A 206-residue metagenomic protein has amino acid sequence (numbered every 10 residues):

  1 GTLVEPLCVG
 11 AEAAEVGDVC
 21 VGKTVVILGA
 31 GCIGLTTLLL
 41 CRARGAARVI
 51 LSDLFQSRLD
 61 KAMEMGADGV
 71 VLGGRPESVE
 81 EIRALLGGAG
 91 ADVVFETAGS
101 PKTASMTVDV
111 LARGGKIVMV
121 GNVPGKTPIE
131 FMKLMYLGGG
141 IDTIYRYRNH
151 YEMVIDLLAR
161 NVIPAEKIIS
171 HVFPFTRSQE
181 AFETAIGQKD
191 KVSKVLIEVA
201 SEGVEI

Functional and structural regions predicted by a protein language model:
G1-R75: Mid-domain Rossmann-like dinucleotide-binding core that forms the NAD(H)/NADP(H) cofactor-binding site
T24, G115-K116, G140: Short glycine-centered segments of the SAM/dcSAM-binding site in methyltransferase folds
D53, G121, Y145: Conserved acidic E/D residue at the C-terminus of a beta-strand in Rossmann-like folds
E77-G87: Short amphipathic alpha-helix with an adjacent loop that forms part of the alpha/beta core around
G88, V118, V123-G125, P164-I169 (+1 more regions): C-terminal capping/lid region of NAD(P)-dependent oxidoreductase domains
L111-R113: Helix-to-beta-strand junctions that scaffold the AdoMet/dcAdoMet cofactor pocket in Class I SAM-dependent enzymes
G121-L137, V154-D156: Rossmann-fold NAD(P)-binding glycine/threonine-rich loop
D142-T143, D156-Q179: Glycine- and charged-residue-rich phosphate/anionic-cofactor binding loop of Rossmann-like
